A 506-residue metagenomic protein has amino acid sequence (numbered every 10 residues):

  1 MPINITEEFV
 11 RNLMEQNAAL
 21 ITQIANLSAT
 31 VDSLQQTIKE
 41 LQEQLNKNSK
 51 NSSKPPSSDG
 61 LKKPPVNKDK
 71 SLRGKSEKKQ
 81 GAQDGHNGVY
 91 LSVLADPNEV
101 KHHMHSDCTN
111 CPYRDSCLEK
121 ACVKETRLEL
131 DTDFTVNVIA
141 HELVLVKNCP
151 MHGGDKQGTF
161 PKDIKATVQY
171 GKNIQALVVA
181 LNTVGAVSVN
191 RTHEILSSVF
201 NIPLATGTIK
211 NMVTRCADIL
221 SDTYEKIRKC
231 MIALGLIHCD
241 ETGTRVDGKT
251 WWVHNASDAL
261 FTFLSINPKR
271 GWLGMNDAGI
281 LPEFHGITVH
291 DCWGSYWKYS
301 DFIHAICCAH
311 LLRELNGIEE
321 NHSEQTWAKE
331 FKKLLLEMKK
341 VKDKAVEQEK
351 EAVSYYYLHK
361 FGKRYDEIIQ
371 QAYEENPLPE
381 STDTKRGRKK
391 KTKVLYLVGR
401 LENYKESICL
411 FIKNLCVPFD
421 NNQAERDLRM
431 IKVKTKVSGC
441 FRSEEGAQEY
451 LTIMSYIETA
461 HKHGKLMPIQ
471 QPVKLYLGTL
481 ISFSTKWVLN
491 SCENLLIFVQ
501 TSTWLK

Functional and structural regions predicted by a protein language model:
M1-Q169, C239, Y357: Short, flexible loop/hinge motifs at secondary-structure junctions
I3, R11, K39, L143-L145 (+1 more regions): Catalytic center-proximal scaffold of phosphoryl-transfer enzymes
